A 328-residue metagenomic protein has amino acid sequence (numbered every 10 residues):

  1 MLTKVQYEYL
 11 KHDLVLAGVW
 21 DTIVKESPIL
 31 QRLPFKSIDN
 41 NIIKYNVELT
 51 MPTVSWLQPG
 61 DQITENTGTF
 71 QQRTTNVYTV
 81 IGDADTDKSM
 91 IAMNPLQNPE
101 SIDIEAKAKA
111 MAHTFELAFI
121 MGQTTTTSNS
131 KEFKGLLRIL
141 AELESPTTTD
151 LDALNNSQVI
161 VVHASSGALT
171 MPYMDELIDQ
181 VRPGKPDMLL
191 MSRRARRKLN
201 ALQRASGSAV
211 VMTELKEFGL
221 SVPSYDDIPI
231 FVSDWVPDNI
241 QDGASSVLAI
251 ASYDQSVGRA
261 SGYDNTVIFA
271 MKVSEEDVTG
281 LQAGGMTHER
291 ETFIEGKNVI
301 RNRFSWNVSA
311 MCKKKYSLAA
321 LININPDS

Functional and structural regions predicted by a protein language model:
M1-A244, S252-G258, Y263-S328: Flexible, glycine/threonine- and acidic-rich loop/arm segments that mediate assembly and lattice contacts in viral
